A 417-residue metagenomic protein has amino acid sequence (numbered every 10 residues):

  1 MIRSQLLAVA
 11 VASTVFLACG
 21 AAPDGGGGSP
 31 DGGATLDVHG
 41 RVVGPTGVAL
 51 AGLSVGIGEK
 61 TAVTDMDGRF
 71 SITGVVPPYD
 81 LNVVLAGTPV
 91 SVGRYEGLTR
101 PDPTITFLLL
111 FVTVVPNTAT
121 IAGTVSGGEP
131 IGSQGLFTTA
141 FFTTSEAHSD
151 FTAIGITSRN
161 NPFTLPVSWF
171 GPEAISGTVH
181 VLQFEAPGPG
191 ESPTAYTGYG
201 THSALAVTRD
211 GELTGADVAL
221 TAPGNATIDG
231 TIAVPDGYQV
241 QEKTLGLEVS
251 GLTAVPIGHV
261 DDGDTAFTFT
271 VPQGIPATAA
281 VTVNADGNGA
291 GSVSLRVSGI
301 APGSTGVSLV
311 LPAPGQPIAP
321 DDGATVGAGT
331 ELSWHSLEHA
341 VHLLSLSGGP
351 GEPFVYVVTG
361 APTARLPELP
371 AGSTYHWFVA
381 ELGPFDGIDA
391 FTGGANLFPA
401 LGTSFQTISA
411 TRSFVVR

Functional and structural regions predicted by a protein language model:
M1-V9: Bacterial N-terminal signal peptides that target proteins for export
A10-V11, S71: A ubiquitous, low-specificity "background" feature that marks scattered single residues across proteins without
V11-A12, V55: Intrinsic disorder/low-complexity segments in short proteins, especially the signal peptide and propeptide regions
A12-S13, P223: Residue-level signal for mature regions of secreted extracellular proteins and peptides
F16-A18: C-terminal motif of bacterial Sec signal peptides marking the signal peptidase cleavage site
G20-G360, P367, T374, F378-G394 (+2 more regions): Long luminal/extracellular ectodomains of secretory-pathway precursor proteins
G402-F405: Short, exposed beta-strand-loop hairpins at the edges of beta-sheets in extracellular/periplasmic proteins
